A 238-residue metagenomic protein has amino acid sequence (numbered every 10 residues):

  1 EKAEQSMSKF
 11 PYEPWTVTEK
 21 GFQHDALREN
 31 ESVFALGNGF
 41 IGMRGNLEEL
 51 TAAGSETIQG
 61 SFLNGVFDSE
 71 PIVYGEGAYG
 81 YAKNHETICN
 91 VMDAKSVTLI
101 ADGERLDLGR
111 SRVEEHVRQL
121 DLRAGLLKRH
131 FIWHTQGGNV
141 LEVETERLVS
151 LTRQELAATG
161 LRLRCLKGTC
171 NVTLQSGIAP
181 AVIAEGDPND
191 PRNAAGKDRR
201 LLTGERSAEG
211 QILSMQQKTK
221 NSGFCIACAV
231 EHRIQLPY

Functional and structural regions predicted by a protein language model:
E4-Y238: Beta-sandwich/jelly-roll carbohydrate-recognition scaffolds of carbohydrate-active enzymes
